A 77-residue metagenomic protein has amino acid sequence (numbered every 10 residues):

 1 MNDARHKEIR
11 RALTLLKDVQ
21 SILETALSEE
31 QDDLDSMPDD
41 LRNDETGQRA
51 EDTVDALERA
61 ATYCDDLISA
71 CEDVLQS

Functional and structural regions predicted by a protein language model:
N2-S77: Long, low-complexity or tandemly repetitive, helically biased scaffold regions used for multimeric assembly/adhesion
